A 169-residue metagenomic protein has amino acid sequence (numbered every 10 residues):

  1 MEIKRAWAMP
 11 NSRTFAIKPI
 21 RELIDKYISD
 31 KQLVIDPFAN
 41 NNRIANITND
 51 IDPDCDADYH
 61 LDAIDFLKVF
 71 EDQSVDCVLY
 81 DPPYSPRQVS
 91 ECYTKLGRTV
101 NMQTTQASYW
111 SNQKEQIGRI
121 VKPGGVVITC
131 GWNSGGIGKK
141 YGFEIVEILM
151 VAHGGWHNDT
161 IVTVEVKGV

Functional and structural regions predicted by a protein language model:
M1-N49, W156-T163: S-adenosyl-L-methionine
K31, V121-V127: Short glycine-dipeptide loop
A39-F66: Class I SAM-dependent methyltransferase SAM/SAH-binding core
I64, K68-Y80, P86: A short acidic, Gly/Pro-enriched loop at the edge of an enzyme's catalytic core that lines a small-molecule cofactor
P82-P83, C130-N133: Short strand-turn motif at the edge of the Rossmann-like AdoMet-binding core
P86-Q88, G136: Short glycine-rich, flexible loops that bind phosphorylated cofactors or substrates
T94-P123: A short glycine-rich, Lys/Arg-flanked "PGG" loop and its adjoining helix->strand segment in the class I
G135-V169: Class I S-adenosyl-L-methionine
